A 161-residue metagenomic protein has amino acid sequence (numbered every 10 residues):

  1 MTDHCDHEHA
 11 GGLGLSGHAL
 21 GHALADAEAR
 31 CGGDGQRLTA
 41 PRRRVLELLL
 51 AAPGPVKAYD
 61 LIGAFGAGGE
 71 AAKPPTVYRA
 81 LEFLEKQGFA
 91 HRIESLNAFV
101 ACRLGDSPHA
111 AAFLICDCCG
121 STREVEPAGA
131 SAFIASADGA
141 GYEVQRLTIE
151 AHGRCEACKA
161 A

Functional and structural regions predicted by a protein language model:
M1-G35: N-terminal leader segment of winged-helix/HTH proteins
L38-P41: Short helix-coil-helix linker/hinge
R43-L48: Pre-recognition alpha-helix immediately N-terminal to the DNA-recognition helix within helix-turn-helix or winged-helix
A52-K57: Short capping segments at the starts of secondary-structure elements
D60-G66, V77: A short acidic, leucine-rich amphipathic alpha-helix
V77-Q87: Basic amphipathic alpha-helical segments that dock to polyanions
K86-A161: Non-DNA-binding regulatory cores of transcription-related proteins, predominantly C-terminal effector-binding
